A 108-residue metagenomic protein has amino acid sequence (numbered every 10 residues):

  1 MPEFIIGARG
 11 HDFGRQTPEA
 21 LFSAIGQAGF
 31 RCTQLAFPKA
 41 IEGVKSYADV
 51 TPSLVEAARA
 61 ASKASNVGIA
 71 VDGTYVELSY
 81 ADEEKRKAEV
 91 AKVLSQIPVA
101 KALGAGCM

Functional and structural regions predicted by a protein language model:
M1-C107: N-terminal pre-domain/capping segments
